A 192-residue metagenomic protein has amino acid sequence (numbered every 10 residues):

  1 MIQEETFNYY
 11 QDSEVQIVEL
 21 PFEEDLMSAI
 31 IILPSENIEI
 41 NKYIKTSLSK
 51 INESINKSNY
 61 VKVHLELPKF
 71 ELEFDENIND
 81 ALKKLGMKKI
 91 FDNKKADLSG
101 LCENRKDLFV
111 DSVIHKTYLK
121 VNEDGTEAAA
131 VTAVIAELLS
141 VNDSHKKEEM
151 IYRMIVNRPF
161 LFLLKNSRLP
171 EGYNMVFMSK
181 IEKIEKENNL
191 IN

Functional and structural regions predicted by a protein language model:
M1-N192: Secretory/exported precursors with cleavable N-terminal leaders
